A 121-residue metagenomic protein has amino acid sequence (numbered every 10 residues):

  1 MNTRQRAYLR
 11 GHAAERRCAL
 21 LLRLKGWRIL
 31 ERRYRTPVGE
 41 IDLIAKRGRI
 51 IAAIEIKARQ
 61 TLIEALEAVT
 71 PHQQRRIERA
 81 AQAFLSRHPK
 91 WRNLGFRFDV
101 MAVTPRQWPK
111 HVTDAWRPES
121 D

Functional and structural regions predicted by a protein language model:
M1-R32: Acidic-basic catalytic patches of nuclease active cores, encompassing PD-(D/E)XK and other metal-cofactor nuclease
L22, I41-E64, I77: Conserved catalytic cores of phosphodiester-cleaving nucleases, focusing on short active-site segments
T36-V38, R47-R49, T104-P105: A generic beta-sheet turn/junction motif
G39-I41, A52, F96-F98, Q107: Change "...and in nucleic-acid phosphodiester-cleaving endonucleases..." to "...and in nucleic-acid processing enzymes
A58-R106: Catalytic cores of nucleic-acid endonucleases
V103-D121: Short, low-complexity, polybasic intrinsically disordered segments
